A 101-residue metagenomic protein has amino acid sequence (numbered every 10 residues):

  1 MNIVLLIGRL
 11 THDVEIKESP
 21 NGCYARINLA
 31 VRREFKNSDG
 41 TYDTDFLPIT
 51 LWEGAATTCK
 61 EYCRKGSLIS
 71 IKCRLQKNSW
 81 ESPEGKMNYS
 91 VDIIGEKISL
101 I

Functional and structural regions predicted by a protein language model:
M1-I101: Single-stranded nucleic acid-binding surfaces, predominantly the OB-fold ssDNA-binding core
